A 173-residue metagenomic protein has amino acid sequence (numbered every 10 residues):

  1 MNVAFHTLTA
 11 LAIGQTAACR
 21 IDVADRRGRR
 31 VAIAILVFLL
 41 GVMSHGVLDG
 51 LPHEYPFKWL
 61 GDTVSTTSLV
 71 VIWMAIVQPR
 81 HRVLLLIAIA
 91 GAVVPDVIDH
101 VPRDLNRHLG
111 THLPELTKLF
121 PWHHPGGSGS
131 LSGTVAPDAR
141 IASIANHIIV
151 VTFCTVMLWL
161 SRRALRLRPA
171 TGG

Functional and structural regions predicted by a protein language model:
M1-G173: N-terminal membrane-targeting hydrophobic helices
